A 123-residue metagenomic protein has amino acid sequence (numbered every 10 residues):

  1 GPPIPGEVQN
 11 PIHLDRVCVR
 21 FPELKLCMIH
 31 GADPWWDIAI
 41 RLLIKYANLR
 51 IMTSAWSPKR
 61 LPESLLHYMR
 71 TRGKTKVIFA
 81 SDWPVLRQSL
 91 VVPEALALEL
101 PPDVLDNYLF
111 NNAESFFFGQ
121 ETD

Functional and structural regions predicted by a protein language model:
G1-I78: Catalytic pocket-lining loop regions of alpha/beta-barrel enzymes, especially the amidohydrolase/enolase/GH5 lineages
D15, D33, D37, D82 (+2 more regions): Acidic-enriched, low-complexity/disordered segments with a strong bias for Aspartate over Glutamate
H30, I51, D82, L105 (+1 more regions): Conserved, mostly hydrophobic/aromatic
W56-R60, M69, W83-R87, A97-L100: Short amphipathic alpha-helical interaction segments
G73-K76, L86-D123: Mid-to-C-terminal alpha-helical segments outside catalytic/metal-binding sites
